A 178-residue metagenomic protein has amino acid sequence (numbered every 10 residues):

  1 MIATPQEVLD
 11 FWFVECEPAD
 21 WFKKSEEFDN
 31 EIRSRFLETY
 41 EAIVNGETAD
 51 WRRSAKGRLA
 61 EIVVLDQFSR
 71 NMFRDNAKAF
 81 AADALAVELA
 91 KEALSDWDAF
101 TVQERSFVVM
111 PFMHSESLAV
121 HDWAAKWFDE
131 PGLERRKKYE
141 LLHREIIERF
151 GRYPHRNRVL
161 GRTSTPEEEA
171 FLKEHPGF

Functional and structural regions predicted by a protein language model:
M1-L59, V64-F178: Intrinsically disordered, low-complexity activation-like regions
